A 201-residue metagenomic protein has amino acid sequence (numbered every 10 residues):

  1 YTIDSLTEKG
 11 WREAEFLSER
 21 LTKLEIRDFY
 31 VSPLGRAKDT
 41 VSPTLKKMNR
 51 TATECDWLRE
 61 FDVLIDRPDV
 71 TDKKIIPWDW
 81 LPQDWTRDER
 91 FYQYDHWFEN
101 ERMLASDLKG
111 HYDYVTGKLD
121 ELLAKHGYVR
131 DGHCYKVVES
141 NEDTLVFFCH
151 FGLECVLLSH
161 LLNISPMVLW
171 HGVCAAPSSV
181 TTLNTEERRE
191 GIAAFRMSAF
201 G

Functional and structural regions predicted by a protein language model:
I3-E19: Short catalytic helix/loop segments, enriched in acidic residues and glycine and frequently bearing histidine
I3-T7, Y112, L169: Flexible, glycine- and charge-enriched loops at secondary-structure boundaries
E13, L17, A37-T40, H111 (+1 more regions): Alpha-helical packing segments of well-folded alpha/beta enzyme cores
L17-D95: Phosphate-coordination/substrate-recognition cap region in phosphate-metabolizing enzymes
I26-P33, C134-K136, T144-F147: Short glycine-rich phosphate-binding loop at a beta-alpha junction
F61-I75, D79, V129, H133-T144 (+1 more regions): Acidic, low-complexity terminal tails and accessory targeting/binding regions of phosphate-metabolizing enzymes
W97-C134: Internal catalytic-core helix/loop-beta-alpha segment that presents or stabilizes conserved functional determinants
H150: Short, conserved phosphate/pyrophosphate- and ester-handling motifs at nucleotide-, phospho-/glycolipid
